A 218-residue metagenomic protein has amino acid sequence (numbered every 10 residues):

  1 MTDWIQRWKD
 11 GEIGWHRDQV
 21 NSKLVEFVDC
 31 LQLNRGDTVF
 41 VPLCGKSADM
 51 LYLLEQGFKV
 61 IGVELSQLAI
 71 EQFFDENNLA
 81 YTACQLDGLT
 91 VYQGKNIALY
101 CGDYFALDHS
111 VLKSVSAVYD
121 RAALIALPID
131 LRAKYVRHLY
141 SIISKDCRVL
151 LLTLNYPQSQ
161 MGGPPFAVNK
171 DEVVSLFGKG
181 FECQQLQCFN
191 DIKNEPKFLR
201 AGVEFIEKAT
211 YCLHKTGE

Functional and structural regions predicted by a protein language model:
M1-R35, K46-D49, G62-I97, C101-V111 (+2 more regions): Class I (Rossmann-like) S-adenosyl-L-methionine-dependent methyltransferase catalytic domain, capturing the SAM-binding
D37, V115-S116: Conserved acidic residues
F40-G45, A123: Class I SAM-dependent methyltransferase "Motif I" SAM/SAH-binding loop
G45-K46, D130: Short beta->alpha connector loops
L54-E55: Gly/Ala-rich phosphate-binding loop of Rossmann-like dinucleotide-binding domains, activating on the conserved
Y119: A conserved beta-strand element that flanks and buttresses the S-adenosyl-L-methionine
A126-H138: A short, conserved alpha-helix within the catalytic core of class I
